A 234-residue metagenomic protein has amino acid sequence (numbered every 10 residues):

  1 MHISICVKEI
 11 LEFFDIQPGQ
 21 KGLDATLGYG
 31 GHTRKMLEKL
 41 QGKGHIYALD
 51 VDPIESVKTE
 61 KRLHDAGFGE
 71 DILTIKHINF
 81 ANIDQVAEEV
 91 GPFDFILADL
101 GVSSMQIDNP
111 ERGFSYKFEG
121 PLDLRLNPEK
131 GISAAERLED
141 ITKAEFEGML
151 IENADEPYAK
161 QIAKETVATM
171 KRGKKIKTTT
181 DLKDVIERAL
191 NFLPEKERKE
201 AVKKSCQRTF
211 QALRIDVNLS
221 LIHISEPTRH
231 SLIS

Functional and structural regions predicted by a protein language model:
M1-S225, R229: S-adenosyl-L-methionine-dependent methyltransferase catalytic core, i.e., the SAM/SAH-binding region
S231-S234: Serine residues within intrinsically disordered or low-complexity segments
